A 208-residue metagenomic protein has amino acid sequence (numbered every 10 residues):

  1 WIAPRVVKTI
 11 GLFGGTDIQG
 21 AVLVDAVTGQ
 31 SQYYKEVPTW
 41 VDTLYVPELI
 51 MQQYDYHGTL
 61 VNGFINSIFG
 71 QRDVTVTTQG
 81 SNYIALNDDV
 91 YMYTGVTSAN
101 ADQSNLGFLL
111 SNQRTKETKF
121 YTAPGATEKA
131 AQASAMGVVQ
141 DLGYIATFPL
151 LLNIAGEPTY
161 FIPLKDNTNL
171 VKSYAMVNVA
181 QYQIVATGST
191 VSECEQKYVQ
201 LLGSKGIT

Functional and structural regions predicted by a protein language model:
W1-T208: Soluble extracytoplasmic regions of secretory-pathway and membrane proteins
